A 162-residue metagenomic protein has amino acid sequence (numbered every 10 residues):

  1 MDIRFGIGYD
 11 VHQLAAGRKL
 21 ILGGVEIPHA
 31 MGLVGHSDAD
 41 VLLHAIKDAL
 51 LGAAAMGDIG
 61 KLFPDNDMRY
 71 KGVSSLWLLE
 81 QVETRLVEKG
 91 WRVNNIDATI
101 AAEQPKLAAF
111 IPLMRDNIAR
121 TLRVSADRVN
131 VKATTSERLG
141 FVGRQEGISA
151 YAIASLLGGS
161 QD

Functional and structural regions predicted by a protein language model:
D2-P112, L122: RNase III-family endoribonuclease catalytic core
L107, L139-F141: Acidic pyrophosphate-coordinating catalytic loop
I111-R115, R144-Q145: Short, low-complexity, polybasic intrinsically disordered segments
I118: Glycine-rich, mobile lid/loop segments that gate access to catalytic sites or pores
S125-R128: Short acidic capping loops at alpha-helix termini that bridge into adjacent secondary structure
V131-T135: Pyridoxal 5′-phosphate
V142-D162: C-terminal edge-of-domain segments
